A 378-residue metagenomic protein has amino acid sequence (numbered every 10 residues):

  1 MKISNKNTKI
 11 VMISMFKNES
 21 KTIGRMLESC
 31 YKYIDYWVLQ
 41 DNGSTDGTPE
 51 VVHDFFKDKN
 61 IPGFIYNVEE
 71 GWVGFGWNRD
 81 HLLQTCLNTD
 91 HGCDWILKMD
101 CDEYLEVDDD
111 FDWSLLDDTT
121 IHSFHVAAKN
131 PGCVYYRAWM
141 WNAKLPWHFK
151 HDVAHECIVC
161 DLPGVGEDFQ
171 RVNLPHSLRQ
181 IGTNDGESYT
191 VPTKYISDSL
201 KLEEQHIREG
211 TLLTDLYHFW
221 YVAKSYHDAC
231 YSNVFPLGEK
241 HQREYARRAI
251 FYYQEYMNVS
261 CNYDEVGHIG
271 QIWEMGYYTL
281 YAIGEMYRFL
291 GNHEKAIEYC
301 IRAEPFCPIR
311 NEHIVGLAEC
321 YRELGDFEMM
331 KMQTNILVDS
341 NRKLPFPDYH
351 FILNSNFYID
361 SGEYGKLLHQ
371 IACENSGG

Functional and structural regions predicted by a protein language model:
V11, T22-R25, V52-C93: Active-site-proximal specificity loops/subdomain of glycosyltransferases
I13-Y36: Short, well-formed alpha-helical segments that are part of the catalytic scaffolds of diverse glycosyltransferases
S29, L39-V52, F56, E70-W72 (+1 more regions): A conserved acidic beta->alpha catalytic loop
Y31, S197-L200, E204, R243 (+5 more regions): Tetratricopeptide repeat
F75-Q84, D90, K98, E103-F235 (+5 more regions): Catalytic-site signature of metal-activated, phosphate-bearing donor transferases, centered on the GT-A/GT-A-like
H206-Y217, Y256-G276, K343-N354, Y358: Flexible helix-coil transition and linker loops at the boundaries of alpha-helical arrays
K224, D228-Y231, E285, E319 (+1 more regions): Residue-level recognition of tetratricopeptide repeat
